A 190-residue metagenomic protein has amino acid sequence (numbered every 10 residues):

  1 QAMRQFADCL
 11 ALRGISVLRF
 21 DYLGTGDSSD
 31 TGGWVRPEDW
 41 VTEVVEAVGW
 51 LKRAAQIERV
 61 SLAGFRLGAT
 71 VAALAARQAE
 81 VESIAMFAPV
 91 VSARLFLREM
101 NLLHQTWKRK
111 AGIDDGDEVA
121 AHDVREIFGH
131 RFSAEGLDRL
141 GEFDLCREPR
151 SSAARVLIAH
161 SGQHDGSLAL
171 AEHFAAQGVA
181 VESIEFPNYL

Functional and structural regions predicted by a protein language model:
A2-S29: Conserved alpha/beta-hydrolase
I15, Q56-I57, V179: Short phosphate-binding/catalytic loops that engage adenosine nucleotides
T25-I57: Catalytic nucleophile-loop/oxyanion-hole region of alpha/beta-hydrolase and closely related hydrolase-like folds
A54-R66: Alpha/beta-hydrolase fold nucleophile elbow
A63-A72, A88: Gly/Ala-rich beta-loop-alpha elbow adjacent to hydrolase catalytic centers
L74-Q78: Active-site signature of alpha/beta-hydrolase-fold catalytic machinery across serine- and Asp/Cys-nucleophile hydrolases
A79-L190: The alpha/beta-hydrolase serine catalytic core
